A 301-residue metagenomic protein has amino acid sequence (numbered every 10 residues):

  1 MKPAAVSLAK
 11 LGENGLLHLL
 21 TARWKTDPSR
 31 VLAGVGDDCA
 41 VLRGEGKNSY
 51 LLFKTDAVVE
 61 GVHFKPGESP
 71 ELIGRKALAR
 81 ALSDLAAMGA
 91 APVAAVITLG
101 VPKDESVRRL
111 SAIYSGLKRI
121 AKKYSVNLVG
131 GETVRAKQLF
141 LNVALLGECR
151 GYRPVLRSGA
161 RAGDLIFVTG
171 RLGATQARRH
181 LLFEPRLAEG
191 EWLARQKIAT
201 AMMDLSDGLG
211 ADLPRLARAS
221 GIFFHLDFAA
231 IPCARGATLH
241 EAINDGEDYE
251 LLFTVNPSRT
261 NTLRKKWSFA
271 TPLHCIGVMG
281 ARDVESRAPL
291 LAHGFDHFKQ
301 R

Functional and structural regions predicted by a protein language model:
M1-S69, M88, I97, A112-I120 (+3 more regions): Extreme N-terminal cap/leader segments of soluble proteins
P3, L8, E184, Q196 (+1 more regions): Acidic, Ser/Thr/Pro-rich beta/coil linker or hinge segments at domain junctions
V41, A81, G89, L128 (+4 more regions): Residue-level signal for inorganic ion chemistry
L51, V58, A91-Q176, V278: Glycine-rich anion-binding loops of enzyme active sites
P70-A94, S115-K123, W192, G210-L216: Small-aliphatic-rich amphipathic alpha-helix that forms the alpha element of a beta-alpha
D104, L181-D248, G280, P289: Active-site-proximal betaalpha loop/short-helix elements that scaffold phosphoryl/nucleotidyl transfer chemistry
V107-R108, P154, S258-K265: Short, conserved charged micro-motifs
L146-E148, L252-N256: Short hydrophobic/aromatic beta-strand micro-patches that form the beta-sheet surface supporting nucleotide- or nucleic
